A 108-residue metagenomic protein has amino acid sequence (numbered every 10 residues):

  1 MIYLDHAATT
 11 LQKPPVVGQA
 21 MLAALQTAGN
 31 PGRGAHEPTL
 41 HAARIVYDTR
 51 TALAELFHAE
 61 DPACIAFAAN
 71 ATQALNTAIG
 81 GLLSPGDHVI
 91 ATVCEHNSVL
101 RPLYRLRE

Functional and structural regions predicted by a protein language model:
M1-E108: Pyridoxal 5′-phosphate
